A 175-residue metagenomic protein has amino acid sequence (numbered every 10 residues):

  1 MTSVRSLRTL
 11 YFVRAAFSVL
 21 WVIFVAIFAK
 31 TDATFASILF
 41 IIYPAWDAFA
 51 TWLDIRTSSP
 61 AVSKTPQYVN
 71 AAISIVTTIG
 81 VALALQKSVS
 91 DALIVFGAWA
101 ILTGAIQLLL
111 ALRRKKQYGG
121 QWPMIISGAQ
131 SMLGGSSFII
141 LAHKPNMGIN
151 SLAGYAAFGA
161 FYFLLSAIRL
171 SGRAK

Functional and structural regions predicted by a protein language model:
M1-V62, I168-K175: N-terminal topogenic module of multi-pass integral membrane proteins
R14-W21, N70-T78, S127-G134: Core segments of transmembrane alpha-helices that mediate helix-helix packing or line hydrophobic substrate/ligand
I23, T77-K87, Q130-G148: Hydrophobic alpha-helical transmembrane segments in multi-pass integral membrane proteins
T31-A45, S88-I101, A153-A157: Structural signature of hydrophobic alpha-helical transmembrane segments
S37-R56, I73-T78, W99-L112: Hydrophobic, membrane-facing alpha-helical anchors
V76-G128: Membrane-proximal helix-loop-helix units in multi-pass membrane proteins
L102-K116, G134-I140, S166-L170: Alpha-helical transmembrane segments in multipass membrane proteins, preferentially the mid-helix core
I149-S166: Small-residue-rich transmembrane alpha-helices that serve as helix-helix interface/gating elements in multipass
